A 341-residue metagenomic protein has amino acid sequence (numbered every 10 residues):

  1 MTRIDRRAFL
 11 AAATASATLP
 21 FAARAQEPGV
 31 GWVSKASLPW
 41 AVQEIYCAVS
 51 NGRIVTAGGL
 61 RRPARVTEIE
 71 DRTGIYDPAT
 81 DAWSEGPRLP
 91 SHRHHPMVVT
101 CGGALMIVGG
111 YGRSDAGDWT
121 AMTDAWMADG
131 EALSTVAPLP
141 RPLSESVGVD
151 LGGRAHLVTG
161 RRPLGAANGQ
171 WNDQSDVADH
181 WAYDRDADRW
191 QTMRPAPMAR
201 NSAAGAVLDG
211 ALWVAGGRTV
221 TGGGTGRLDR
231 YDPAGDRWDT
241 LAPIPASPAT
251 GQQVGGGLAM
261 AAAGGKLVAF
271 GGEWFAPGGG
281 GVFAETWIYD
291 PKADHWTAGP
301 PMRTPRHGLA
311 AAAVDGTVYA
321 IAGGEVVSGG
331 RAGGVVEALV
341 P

Functional and structural regions predicted by a protein language model:
T2, A8-A25: N-terminal export signals
D5, A13, Q26-P341: Kelch-like beta-propeller repeat domains
